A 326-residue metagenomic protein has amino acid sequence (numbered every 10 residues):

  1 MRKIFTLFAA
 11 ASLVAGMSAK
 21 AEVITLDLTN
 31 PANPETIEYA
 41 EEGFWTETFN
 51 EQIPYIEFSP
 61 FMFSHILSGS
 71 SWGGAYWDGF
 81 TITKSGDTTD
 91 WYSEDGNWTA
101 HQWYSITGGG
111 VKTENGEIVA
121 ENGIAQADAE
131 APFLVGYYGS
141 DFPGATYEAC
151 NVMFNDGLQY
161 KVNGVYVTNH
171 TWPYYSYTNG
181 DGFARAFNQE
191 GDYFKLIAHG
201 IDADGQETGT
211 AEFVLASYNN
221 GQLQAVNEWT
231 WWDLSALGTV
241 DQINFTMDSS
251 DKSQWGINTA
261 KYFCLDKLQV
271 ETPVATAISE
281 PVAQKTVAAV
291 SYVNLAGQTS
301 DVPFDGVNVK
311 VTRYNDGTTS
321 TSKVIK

Functional and structural regions predicted by a protein language model:
M1-K3, V309-K326: C-terminal tail/sorting-segment detector
G16-A21: Sec/Tat signal peptide C-region and signal peptidase I cleavage site
V23-E148, G157: N-terminal targeting leaders for non-cytosolic proteins
L26-N30, G191-V274: Terminal, low-complexity interaction segments
G157-G164, T239-V240: Extended extracellular/luminal ectodomain segments enriched in beta-structured repeat modules
S176-L196: Short coil-to-beta strand junction motifs in C2/discoidin
L237, N294-T318: Short, surface-exposed loop/turn motifs with a glycine/proline- and acidic-biased composition
P273-S300: Residue-level detector of functionally pivotal "anchor" positions at catalytic/ligand-binding pockets or at interdomain
